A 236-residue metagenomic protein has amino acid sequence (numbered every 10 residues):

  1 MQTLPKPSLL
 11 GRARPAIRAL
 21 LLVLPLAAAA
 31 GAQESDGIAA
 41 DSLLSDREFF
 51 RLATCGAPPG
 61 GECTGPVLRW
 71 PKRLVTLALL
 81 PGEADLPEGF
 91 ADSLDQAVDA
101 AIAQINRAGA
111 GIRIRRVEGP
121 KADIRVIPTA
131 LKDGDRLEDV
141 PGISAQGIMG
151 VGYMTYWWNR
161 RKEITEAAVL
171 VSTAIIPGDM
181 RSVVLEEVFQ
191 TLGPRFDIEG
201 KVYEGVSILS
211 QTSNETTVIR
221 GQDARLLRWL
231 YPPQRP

Functional and structural regions predicted by a protein language model:
M1-A13: N-terminal secretory signal peptides that target proteins for export/translocation
R18-A27: Bacterial N-terminal signal peptides
G31-P87: Disordered inhibitory propeptide/activation segment of secreted metzincin zinc metalloprotease zymogens, centered on
C63, R107-P120, F196-G205: Surface-exposed patches in mature extracellular/periplasmic domains of secreted proteins
L79-E83, R113-R136, I208-L209: Acidic helix-start/capping segments at beta-turn-to-alpha-helix junctions
F90-I114: A short alpha-helix/helix-coil micro-patch that ends at or immediately precedes a cysteine
G142-D179, R195-P236: Metalloprotease/metallohydrolase-associated module, dominated by Zn2+-dependent proteases
S182-P194: Active-site recognition of the HExxH zinc-binding catalytic motif
